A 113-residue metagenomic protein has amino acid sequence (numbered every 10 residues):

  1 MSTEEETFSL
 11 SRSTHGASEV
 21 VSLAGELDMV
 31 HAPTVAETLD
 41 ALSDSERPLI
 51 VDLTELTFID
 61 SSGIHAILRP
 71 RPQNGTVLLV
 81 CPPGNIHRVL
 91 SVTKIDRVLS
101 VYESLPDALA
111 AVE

Functional and structural regions predicted by a protein language model:
S2-E37: STAS-typified acidic loop motif
H15-G16, T54, P82, P106: Conserved catalytic submotifs in the C-terminal HATPase_c
M29-L99: Amphipathic alpha-helical interaction surfaces in cytosolic regulatory modules
S100-S104: Short acidic-hydrophobic, aromatic-tinged amphipathic segments that line or gate anion-handling sites
P106-E113: A charged, well-structured terminal subsegment
